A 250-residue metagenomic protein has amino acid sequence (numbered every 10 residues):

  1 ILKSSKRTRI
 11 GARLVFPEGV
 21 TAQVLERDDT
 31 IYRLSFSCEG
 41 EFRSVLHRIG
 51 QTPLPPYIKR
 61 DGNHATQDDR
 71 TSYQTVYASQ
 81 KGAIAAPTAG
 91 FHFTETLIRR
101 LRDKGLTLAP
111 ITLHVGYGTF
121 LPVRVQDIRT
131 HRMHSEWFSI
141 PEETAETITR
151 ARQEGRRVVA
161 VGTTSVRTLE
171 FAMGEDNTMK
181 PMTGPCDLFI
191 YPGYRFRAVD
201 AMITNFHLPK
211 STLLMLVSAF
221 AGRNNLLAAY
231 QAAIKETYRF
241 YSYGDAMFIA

Functional and structural regions predicted by a protein language model:
I1-A250: Surface-exposed, charge/polar-rich loops and edge strands
